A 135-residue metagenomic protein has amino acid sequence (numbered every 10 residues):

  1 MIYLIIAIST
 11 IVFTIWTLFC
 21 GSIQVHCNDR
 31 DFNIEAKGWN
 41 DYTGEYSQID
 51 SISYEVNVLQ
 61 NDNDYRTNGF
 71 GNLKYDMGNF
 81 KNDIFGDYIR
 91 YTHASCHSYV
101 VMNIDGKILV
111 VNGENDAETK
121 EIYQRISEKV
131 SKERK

Functional and structural regions predicted by a protein language model:
M1-I23: Alpha-helical transmembrane spans
I11, N28-D29, D105: Generic signal for short, ordered secondary-structure residues within or immediately flanking folded domains
G21-I34: Alpha-helical transmembrane signal-anchor/signal-peptide segments
E35-Y46, D50-D105: Non-transmembrane, membrane-adjacent beta-strand/coil modules in membrane-associated proteins and peripheral
H93-K135: Terminal and domain-flanking low-complexity segments
